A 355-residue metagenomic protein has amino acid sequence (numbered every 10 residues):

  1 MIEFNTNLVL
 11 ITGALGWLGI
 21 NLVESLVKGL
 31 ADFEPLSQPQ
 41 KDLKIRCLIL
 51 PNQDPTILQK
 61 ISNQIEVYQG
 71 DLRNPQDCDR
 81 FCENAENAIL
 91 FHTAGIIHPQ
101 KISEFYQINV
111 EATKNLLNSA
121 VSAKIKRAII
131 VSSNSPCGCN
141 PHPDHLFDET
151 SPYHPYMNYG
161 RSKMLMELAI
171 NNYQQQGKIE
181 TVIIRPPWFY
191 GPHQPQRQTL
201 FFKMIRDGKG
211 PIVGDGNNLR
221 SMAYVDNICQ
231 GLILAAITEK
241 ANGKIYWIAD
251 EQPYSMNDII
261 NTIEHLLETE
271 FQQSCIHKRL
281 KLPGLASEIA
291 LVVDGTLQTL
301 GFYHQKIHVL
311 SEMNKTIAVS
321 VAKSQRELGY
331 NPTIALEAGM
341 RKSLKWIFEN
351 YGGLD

Functional and structural regions predicted by a protein language model:
L8-P35: N-terminal Rossmann NAD(P)H-binding glycine-rich loop of SDR-like oxidoreductase domains
Q69-E111, S119, C137: NAD(P)H-binding glycine-rich loop region in Rossmannoid oxidoreductase-like domains and their noncatalytic homologs
N115-N158: Conserved Rossmann-fold NAD(P)-dependent oxidoreductase catalytic core, especially the SDR/UDP-sugar
H154-V182: Active-site Tyr-X1-5-Lys
L165, Q194-L200, G214-A236, G243-W247 (+1 more regions): Substrate-positioning beta->alpha
V225, A290-N331: Conserved C-terminal active-site "lid" loop/helix of NAD(P)H-dependent oxidoreductases that clamps the redox cofactor
T238-Q305, R341-K342: Mid/C-terminal beta-alpha module of Rossmann-like enzyme folds, strongest in SDR-family dehydrogenases/epimerases
V321-R326, A335-D355: Amphipathic terminal alpha-helices
